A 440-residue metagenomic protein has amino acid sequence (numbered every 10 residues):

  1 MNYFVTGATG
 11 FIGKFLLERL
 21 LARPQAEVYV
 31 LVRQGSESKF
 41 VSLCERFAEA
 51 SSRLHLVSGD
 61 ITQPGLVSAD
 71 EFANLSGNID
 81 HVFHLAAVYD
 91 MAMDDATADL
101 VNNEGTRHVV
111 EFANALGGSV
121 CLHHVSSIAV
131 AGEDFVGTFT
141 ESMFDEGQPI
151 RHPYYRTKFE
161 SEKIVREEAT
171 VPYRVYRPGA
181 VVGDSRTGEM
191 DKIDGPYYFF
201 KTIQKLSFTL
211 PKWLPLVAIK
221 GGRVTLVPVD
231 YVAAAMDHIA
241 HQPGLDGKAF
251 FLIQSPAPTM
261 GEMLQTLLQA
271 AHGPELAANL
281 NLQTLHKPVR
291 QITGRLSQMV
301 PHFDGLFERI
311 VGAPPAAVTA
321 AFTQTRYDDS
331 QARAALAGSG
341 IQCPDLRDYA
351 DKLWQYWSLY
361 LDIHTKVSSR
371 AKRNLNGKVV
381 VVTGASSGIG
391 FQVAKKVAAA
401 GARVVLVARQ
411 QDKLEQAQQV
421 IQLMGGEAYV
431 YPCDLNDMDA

Functional and structural regions predicted by a protein language model:
T9, V379, S386-S387: Conserved glycine-rich cofactor-binding loop
R19, R23-Q25, A316-V318, F322-V379: Amphipathic terminal alpha-helices
Q25-E37, A402-Q416: Conserved glycine-rich Rossmann-like NAD(P)H-binding loop of the short-chain dehydrogenase/reductase
L54, S58-E104: NAD(P)H-binding glycine-rich loop region in Rossmannoid oxidoreductase-like domains and their noncatalytic homologs
I61-L66, C433-A440: The beta1-alpha1 cofactor-binding region of Rossmann-like NAD(H)/NADP(H)-dependent oxidoreductases
F83-H84, A92-L100, E104-P153, Y173-R174 (+1 more regions): Conserved Rossmann-fold NAD(P)-dependent oxidoreductase catalytic core, especially the SDR/UDP-sugar
P149-G179: Active-site Tyr-X1-5-Lys
H238-P315: Mid/C-terminal beta-alpha module of Rossmann-like enzyme folds, strongest in SDR-family dehydrogenases/epimerases
